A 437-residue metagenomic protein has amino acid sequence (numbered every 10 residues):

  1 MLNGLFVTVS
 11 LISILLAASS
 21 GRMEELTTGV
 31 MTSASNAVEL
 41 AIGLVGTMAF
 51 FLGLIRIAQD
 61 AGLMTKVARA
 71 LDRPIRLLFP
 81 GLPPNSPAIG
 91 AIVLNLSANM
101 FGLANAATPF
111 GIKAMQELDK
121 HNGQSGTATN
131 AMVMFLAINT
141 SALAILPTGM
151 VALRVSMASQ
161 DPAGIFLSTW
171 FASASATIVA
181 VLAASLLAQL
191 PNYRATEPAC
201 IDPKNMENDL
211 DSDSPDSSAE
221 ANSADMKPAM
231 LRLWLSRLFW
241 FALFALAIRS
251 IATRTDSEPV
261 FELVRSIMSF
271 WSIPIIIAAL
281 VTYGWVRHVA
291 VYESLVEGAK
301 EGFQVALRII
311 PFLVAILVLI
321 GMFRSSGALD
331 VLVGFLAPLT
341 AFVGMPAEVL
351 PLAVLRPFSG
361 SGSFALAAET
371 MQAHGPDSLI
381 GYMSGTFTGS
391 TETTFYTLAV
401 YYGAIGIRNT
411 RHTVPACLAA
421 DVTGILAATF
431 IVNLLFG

Functional and structural regions predicted by a protein language model:
M1-T28, T32-A41, C200-A306, G437: Hydrophobic transmembrane alpha-helices of multi-pass small-molecule transporters
L5, V9, A61, T65 (+10 more regions): Alpha-helical transmembrane segments of multi-pass membrane proteins, especially transporters and channels
F6-S19, M48-R56, T140-S141, T148-A152 (+5 more regions): Hydrophobic core segments of alpha-helical transmembrane domains in multi-pass membrane transport and ion-translocation
A18-T28, Q59-L63, L146-D161, A247-F261 (+5 more regions): Transmembrane helix-loop junctions in multi-pass membrane proteins
E24-K120, R287-Q372: Membrane-embedded alpha-helical segments and adjacent helix-loop junctions characteristic of multi-pass solute
I42, S269-P274, G327, I380-T394: Structural signature of hydrophobic alpha-helical transmembrane segments
L118-D211, A219-W240, D377-G437: Membrane-core helix-loop-helix motifs of multi-pass transport proteins
